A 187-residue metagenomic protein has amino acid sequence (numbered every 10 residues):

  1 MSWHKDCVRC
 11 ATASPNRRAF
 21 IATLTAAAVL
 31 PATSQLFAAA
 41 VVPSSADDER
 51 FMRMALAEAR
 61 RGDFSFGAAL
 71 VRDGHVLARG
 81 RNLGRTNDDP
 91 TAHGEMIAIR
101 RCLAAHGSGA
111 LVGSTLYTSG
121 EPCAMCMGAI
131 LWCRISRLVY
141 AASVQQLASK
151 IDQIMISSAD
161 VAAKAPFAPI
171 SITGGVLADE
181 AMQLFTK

Functional and structural regions predicted by a protein language model:
S2-R61, P122, A129-K187: Zinc-dependent deaminase
D63-S65: Short, small/polar residue-rich loop motifs at catalytic or cofactor-binding pockets
G67-V71: Short beta-strand scaffold segments in enzyme catalytic cores
T86-I97: A short, polar/charged loop-to-alpha-helix boundary motif
S108-G120: Immediate flanking context of iron-sulfur cluster ligation sites
